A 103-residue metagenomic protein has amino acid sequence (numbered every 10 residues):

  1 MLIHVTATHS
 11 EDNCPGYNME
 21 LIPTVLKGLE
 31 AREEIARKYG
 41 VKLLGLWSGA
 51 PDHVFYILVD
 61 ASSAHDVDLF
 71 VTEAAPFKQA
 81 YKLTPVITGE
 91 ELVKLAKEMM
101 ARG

Functional and structural regions predicted by a protein language model:
M1-H53, S62-H65, E91-G103: Short S/T/G/P-rich N-terminal loop/turn motif that feeds into the first structured element of a domain
V5-A7, I57, L83: A structural signal for short, well-ordered beta-strand segments
D60-V93: An amphipathic, aromatic/His-enriched active-site/gating alpha helix that lines ligand/cofactor pockets
